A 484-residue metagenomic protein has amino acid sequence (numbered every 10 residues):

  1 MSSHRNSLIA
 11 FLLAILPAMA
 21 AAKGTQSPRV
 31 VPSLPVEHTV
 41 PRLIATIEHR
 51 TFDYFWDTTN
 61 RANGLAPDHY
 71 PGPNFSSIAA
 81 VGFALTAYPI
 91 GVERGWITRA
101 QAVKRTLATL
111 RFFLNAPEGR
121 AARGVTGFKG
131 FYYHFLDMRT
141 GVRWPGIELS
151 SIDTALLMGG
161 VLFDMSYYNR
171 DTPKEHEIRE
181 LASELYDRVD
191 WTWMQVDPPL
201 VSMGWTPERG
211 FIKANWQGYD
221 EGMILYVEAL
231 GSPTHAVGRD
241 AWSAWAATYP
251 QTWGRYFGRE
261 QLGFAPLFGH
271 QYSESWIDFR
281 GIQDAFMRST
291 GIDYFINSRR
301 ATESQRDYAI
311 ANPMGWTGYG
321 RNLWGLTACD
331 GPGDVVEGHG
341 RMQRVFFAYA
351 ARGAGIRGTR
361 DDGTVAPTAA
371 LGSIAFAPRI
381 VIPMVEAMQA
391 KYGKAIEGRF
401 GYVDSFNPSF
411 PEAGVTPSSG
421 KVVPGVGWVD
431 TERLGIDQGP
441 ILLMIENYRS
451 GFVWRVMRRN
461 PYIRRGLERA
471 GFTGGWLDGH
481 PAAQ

Functional and structural regions predicted by a protein language model:
M1-H4: N-terminal secretory signal peptides that target proteins for export/translocation
S7-A18: Bacterial N-terminal signal peptides
K23-Q484: Ser/Thr/Asn(+Pro)-rich, low-complexity disordered segments
